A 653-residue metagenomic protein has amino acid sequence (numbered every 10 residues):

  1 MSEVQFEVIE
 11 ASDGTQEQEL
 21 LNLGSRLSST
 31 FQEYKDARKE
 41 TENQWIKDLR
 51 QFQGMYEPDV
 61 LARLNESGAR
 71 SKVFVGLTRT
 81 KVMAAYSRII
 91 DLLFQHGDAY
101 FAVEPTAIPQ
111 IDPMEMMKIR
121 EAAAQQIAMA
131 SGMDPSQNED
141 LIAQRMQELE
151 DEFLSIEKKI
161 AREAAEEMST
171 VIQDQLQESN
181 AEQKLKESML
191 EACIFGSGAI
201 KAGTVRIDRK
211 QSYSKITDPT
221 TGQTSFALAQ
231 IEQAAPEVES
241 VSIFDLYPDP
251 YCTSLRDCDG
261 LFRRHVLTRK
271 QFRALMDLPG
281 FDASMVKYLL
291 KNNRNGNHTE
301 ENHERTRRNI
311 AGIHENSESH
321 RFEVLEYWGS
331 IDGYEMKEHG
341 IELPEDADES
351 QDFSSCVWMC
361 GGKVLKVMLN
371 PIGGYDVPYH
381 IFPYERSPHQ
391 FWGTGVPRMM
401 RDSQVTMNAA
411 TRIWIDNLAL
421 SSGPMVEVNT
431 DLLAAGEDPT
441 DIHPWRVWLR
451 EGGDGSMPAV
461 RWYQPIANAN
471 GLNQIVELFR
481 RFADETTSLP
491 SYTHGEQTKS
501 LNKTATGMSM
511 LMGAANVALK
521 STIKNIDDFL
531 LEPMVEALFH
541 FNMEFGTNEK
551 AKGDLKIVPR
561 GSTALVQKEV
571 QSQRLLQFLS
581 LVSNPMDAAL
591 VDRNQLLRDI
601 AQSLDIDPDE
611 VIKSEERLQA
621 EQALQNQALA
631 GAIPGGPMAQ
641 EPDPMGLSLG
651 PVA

Functional and structural regions predicted by a protein language model:
M1-C356, C360, G471, E477: Extended, helix-rich architectural segments
I160, A164, M399, N468-I475 (+3 more regions): Secondary-structure capping and boundary motifs in well-ordered enzyme cores
V171, Q175-E178, G203, S403-N417 (+8 more regions): Generic, well-ordered alpha-helical scaffold segments in large soluble proteins
Q183-E191, A202-V205, L418-T430, T493-S500 (+3 more regions): Short coil/turn segments at secondary-structure boundaries
R206, S214-K215, A505-D599: Extended amphipathic alpha-helical segments with heptad-repeat/coiled-coil character used for oligomerization, fusion
E318-N502: Extended, charged amphipathic alpha-helical segments
V591-A628: Long, highly charged low-complexity segments enriched in Glu/Asp and Lys/Arg with interspersed Ser/Thr
A639-A653: Long, low-complexity, intrinsically disordered segments
